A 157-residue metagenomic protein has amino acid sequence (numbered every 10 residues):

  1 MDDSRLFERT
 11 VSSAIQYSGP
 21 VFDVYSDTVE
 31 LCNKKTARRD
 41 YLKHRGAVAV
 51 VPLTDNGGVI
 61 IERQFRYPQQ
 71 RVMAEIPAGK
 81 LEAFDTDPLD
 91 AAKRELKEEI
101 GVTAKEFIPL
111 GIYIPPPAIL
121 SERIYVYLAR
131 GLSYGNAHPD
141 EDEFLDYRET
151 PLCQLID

Functional and structural regions predicted by a protein language model:
D2-A14: A short, amphipathic edge element
R5, R39, A49-R94: Conserved Nudix-box catalytic region and its N-terminal flanking loop in Nudix hydrolases and closely related
S12-A49, D55-N56: Acidic, metal-coordinating catalytic segment for phosphate/diphosphate chemistry, firing primarily on the Nudix
S12-I15, G111-P116: Short, solvent-exposed loop/turn elements at beta->coil junctions and helix N-caps that rim active or binding pockets
S26-N33, P116-G135, R148: Active-site-adjacent beta-strand/loop module that shapes the phosphate/pyrophosphate-binding cleft
N33, T54-N56, F65, R130-Y134 (+1 more regions): Short loop segments at secondary-structure junctions
H44-A47, P139-D157: NUDIX/MutT-family hydrolases
I61, I76-P109, Y127, E141-D142 (+1 more regions): The catalytic Nudix box helix
